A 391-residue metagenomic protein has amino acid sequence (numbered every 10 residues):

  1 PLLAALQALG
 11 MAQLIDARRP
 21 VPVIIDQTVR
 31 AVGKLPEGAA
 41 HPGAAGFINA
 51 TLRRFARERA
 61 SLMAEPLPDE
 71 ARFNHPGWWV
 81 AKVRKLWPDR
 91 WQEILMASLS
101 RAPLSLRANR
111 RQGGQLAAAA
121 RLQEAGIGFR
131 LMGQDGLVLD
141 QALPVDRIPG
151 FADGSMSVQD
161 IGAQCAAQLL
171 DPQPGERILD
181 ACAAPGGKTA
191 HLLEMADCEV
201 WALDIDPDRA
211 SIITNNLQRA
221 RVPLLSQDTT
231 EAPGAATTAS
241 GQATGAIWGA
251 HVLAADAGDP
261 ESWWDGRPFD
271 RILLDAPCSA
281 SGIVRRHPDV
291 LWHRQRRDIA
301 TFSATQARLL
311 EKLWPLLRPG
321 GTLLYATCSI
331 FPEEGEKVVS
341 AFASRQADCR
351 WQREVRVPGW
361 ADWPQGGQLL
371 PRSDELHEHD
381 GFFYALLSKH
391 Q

Functional and structural regions predicted by a protein language model:
P1-Q391: S-adenosylmethionine
